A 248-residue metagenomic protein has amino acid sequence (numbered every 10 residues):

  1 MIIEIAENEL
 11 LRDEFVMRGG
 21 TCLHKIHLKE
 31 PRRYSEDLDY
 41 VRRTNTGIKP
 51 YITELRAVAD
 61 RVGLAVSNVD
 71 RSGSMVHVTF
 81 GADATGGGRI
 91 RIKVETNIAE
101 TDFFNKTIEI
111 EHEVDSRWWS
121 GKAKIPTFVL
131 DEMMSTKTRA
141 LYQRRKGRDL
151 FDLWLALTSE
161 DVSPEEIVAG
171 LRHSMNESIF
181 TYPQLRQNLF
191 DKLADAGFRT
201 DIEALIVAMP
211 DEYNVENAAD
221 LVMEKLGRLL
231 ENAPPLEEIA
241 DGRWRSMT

Functional and structural regions predicted by a protein language model:
M1-F15, I26-Y34, L38, R42-T248: Structured mid-to-C-terminal alpha-helical surface segments
M17-C22: Glycine-rich beta-strand-to-loop/alpha-helix junction loops that act as flexible
